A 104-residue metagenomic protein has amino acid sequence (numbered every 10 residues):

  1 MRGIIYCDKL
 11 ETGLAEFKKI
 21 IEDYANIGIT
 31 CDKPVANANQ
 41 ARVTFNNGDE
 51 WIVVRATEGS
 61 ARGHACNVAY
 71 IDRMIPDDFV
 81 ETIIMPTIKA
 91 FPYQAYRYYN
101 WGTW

Functional and structural regions predicted by a protein language model:
M1-W104: Short, flexible loop motifs at catalytic/binding sites
